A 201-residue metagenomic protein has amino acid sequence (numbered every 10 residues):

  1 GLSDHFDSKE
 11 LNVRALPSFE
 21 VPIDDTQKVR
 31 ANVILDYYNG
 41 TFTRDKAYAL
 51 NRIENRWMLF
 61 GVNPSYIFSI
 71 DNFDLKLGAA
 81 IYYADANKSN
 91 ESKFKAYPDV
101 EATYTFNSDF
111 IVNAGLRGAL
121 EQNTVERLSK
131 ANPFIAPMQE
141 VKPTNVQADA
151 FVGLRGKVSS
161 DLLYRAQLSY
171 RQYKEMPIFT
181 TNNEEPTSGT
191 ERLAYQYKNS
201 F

Functional and structural regions predicted by a protein language model:
G1-N12, G40-F42, Y48-N55: Flexible loop and strand-edge segments within Gram-negative outer membrane beta-barrel domains
S8, E20, N55, Y66 (+3 more regions): Residues embedded in well-ordered secondary-structure elements
K9-L11, I23-T26: Hydrophobic, small-residue-rich alpha-helical packing segments that form membrane-like cores
K9-L11, M58, F94, V146: Residue-level preference for beta-strand/loop junctions
A15-V21, L35, V62-F68, V100-Y104 (+1 more regions): Residues on the lipid-exposed face of transmembrane beta-strands in outer-membrane beta-barrel proteins
Q27-A31: Transmembrane beta-strand segments of Gram-negative outer membrane beta-barrel proteins
N32-Y38, T43, N55-A86: Surface-exposed extracellular loop regions of Gram-negative outer-membrane beta-barrel proteins
D74, G78-F201: Exposed, low-structure sequence patches enriched in small/polar residues
